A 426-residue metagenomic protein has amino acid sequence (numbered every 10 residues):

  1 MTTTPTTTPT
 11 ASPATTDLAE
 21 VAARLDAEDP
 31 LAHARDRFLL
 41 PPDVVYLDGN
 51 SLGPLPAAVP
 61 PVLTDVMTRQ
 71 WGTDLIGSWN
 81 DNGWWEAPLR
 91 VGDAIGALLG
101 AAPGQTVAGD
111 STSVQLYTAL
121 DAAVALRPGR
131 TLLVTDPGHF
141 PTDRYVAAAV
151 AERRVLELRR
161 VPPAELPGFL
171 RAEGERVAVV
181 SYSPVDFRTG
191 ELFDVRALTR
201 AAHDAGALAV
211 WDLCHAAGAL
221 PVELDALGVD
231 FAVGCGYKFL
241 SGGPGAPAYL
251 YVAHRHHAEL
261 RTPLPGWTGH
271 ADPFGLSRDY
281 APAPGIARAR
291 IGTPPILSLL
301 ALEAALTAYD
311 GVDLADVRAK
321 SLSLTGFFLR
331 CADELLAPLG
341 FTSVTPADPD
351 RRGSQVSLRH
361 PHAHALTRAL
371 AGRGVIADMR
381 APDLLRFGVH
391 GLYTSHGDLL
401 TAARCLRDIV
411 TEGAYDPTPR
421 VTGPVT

Functional and structural regions predicted by a protein language model:
T2-T426: Pyridoxal 5′-phosphate
